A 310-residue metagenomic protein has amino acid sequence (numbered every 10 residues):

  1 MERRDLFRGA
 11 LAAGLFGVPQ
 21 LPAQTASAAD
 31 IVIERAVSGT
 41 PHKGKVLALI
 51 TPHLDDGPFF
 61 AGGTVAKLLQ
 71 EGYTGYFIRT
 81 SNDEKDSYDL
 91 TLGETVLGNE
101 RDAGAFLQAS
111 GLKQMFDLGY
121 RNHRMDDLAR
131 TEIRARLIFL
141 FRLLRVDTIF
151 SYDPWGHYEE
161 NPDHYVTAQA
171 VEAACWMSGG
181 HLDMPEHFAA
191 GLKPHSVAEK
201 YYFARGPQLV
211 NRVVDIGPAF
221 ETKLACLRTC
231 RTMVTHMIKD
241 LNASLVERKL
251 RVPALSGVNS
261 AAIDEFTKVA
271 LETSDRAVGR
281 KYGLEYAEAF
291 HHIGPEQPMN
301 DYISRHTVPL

Functional and structural regions predicted by a protein language model:
R3, F7-G9, A26-L144, M299: Active-site rim/loop-helix segments in enzyme catalytic domains that contact anionic ligands
A10-L15: Sec-dependent signal peptide hydrophobic core
G17-P22: C-terminal segment of classical bacterial N-terminal signal peptides
A28-E34, G39-K43, G180-K193, R205-L310: C-terminal accessory domains and tails appended to enzymatic cores
L49, R79, D117-G119, S151 (+3 more regions): Structural signal for conserved beta-strand scaffold positions within catalytic alpha/beta enzyme cores
H53, N161-H164, C230: Histidine-centered active-site/metal-ligand motif
Y76, M115-Y201: Internal alpha/beta domain cores that form substrate/cofactor-binding pockets in large enzymes and binding proteins
R101, A105, A168-Q169, A173 (+2 more regions): Residues on a specific face of well-ordered alpha-helices
